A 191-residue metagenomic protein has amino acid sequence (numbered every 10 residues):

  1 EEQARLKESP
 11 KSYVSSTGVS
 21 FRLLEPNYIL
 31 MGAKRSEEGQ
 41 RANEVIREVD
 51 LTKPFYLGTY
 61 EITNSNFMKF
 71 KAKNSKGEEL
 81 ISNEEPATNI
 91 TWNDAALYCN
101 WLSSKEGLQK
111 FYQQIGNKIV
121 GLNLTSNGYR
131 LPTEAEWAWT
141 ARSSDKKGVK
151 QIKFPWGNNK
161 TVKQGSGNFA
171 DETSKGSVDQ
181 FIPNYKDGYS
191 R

Functional and structural regions predicted by a protein language model:
E1, K73, K153-F154: Extended, compositionally biased low-complexity polar/Lys-Gly-rich tracts and adjacent boundary/linker regions are
E1-P10: Pro/Ala/Gly-rich low-complexity, hydrophilic intrinsically disordered segments
R5-L6, R41-A42, G188: Short solvent-exposed loop/turn micro-motifs enriched in small/polar/acidic residues
K11-E78, N83-S103, T140: A short glycine-rich, aromatic-capped structural motif
L30, K34-R35, I81, W92-R191: Functional-site microenvironments in short loops/helix caps that host divalent-cation chemistry
